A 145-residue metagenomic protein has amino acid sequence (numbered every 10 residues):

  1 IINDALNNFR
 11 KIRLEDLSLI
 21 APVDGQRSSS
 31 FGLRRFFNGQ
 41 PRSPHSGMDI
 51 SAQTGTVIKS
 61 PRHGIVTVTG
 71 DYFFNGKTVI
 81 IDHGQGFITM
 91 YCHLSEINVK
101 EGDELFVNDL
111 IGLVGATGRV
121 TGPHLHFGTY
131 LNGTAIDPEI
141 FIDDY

Functional and structural regions predicted by a protein language model:
I1-Q26, S30: Non-catalytic extracellular/periplasmic "stalk" and linker regions immediately N-terminal to catalytic or recognition
I20-Y145: Catalytic cores of peptidoglycan-degrading enzymes
